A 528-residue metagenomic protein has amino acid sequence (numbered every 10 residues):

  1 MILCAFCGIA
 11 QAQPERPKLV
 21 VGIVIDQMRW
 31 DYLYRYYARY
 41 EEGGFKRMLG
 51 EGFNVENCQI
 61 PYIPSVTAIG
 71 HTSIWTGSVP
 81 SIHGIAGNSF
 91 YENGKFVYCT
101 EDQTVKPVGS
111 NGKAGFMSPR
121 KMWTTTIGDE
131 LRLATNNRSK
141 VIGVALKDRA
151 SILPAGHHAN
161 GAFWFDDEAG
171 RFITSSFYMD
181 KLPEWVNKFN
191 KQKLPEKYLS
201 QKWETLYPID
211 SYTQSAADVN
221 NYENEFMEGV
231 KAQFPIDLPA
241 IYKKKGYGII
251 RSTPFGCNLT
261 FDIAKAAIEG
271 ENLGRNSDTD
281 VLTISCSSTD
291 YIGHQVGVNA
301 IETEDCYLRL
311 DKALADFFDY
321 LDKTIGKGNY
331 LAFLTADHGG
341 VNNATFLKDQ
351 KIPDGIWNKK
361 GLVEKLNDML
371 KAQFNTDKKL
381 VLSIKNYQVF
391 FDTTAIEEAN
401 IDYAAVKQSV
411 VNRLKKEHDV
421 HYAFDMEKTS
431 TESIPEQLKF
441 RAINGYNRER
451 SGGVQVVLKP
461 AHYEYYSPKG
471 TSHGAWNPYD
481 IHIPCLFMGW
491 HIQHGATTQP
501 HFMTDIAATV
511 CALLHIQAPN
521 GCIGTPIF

Functional and structural regions predicted by a protein language model:
M1-R16: Bacterial Sec-dependent N-terminal signal peptides
P17-R29, M48, I74, L131 (+8 more regions): Beta-strand elements within well-structured catalytic alpha/beta cores of enzymes that handle phosphate/sulfate esters
R29-R35, I60, K113-P119, Y247-P254 (+5 more regions): Second-shell loop/turn segments in exported
L33-I82, K140-V144: Short, structured active-site-proximal loop/turn typified by the sulfatase FGly-forming signature C/S-X-P-X-R
Y40, N57, V66, N88-F116 (+9 more regions): Secreted, luminal/periplasmic, and some membrane-associated catalytic domains that remodel anionic oxygen-ester
V55-W75, G143-L153, S285-S287, L331 (+2 more regions): Short, solvent-exposed turn/loop segments enriched in Gly/Ser/Thr/Pro and often Arg
V79, G87-D278, S287-H294, K415-H418 (+1 more regions): His/Asp/Glu-rich, glycine-adjacent segments that coordinate divalent cations and/or stabilize oxyanion chemistry on
G361-N400, S472-L514: Substrate-binding rim/cap in mid-to-C-terminal beta-strand-loop elements of soluble/periplasmic
